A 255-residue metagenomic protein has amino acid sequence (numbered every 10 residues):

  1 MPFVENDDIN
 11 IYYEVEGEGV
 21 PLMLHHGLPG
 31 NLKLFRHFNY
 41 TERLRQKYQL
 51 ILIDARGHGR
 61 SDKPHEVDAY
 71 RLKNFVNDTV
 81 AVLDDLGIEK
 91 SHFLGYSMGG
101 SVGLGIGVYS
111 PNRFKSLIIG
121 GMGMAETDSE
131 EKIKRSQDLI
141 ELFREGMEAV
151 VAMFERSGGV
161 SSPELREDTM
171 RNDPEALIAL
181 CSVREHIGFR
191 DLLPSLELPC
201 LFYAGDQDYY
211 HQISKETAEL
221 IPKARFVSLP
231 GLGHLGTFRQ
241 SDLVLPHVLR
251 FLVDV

Functional and structural regions predicted by a protein language model:
I9-D62: Conserved HGGG/HGGXW glycine-rich cap/lid loop of the alpha/beta-hydrolase fold
H26, S91, G95-G100: Conserved alpha/beta-hydrolase "nucleophile elbow" surrounding the catalytic nucleophile
E42-R45, I51-H92: Active-site loop/oxyanion-hole signature of alpha/beta-hydrolase fold enzymes
S101-Y109, K115-G146: Flexible "cap/lid" loop of the alpha/beta hydrolase fold
E164-D191: Hydrophobic, aromatic-rich cap/lid helix
L196, F202-A204: Short beta-strand/loop motif that positions the catalytic acidic residue of the alpha/beta-hydrolase fold
Y209-S214: Conserved alpha/beta-hydrolase "acid-adjacent" motif
A224, L229-V255: Catalytic active-site module of serine/aspartate enzymes centered on a nucleophile-bearing elbow/loop
